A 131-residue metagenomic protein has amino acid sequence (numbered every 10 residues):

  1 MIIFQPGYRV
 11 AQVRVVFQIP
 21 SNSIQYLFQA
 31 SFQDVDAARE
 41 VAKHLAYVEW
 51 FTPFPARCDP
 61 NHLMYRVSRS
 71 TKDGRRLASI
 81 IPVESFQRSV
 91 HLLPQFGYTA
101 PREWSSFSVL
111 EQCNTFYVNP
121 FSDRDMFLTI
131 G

Functional and structural regions predicted by a protein language model:
M1-F4: Short conserved beta-strand and strand-loop elements enriched in small hydrophobics with frequent Asp/Gly
P6-Q12, Q18-G131: Specificity-determining recognition surfaces
